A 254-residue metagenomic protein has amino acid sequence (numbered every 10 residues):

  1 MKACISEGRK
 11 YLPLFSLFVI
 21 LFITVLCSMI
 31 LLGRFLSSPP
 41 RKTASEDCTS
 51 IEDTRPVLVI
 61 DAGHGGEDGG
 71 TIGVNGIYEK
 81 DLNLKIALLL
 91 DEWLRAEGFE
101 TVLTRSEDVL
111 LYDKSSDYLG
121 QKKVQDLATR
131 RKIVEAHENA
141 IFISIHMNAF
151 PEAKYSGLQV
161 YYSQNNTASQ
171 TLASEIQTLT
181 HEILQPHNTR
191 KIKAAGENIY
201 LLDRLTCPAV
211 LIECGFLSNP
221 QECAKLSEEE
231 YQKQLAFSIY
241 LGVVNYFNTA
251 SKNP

Functional and structural regions predicted by a protein language model:
M1-P254: Catalytic-site microenvironment of enzymes that process N-acetyl-hexosamine-containing cell-wall polysaccharides
